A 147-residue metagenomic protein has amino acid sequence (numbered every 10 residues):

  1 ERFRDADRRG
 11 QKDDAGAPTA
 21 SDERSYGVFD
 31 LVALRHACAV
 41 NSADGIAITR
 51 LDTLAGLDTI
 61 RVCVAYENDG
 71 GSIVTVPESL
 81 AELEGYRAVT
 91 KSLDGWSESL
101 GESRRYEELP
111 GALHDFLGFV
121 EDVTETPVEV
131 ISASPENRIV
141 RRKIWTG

Functional and structural regions predicted by a protein language model:
E1-G147: Non-transmembrane, aqueous-exposed alpha-helical and coiled segments at domain scale
